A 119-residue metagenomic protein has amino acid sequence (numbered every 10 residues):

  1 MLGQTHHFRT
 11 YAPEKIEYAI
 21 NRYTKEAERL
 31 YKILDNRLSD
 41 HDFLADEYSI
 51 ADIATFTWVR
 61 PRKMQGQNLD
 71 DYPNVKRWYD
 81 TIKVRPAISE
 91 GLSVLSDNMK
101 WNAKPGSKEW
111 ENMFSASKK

Functional and structural regions predicted by a protein language model:
M1-H41, V59, K63-Q65, K100-K104: Conserved C-terminal alpha-helical bundle
L2-H6, F43-D71, K76-T81: GST superfamily/GST-like fold recognition
E14, N21, G66-Q67, E109-E111 (+1 more regions): Short leucine-rich amphipathic alpha-helices used at interfaces
L34, D52, I82-I88: Residue-level signal for nonpolar/aromatic packing positions in well-ordered secondary structure
N36-E47, A87-G91: Surface-exposed helix-capping loop/turn segments at secondary-structure junctions
Q65, V94-L95: Residue-level signal for well-ordered alpha-helical positions
L95-K119: Acidic/histidine-enriched, glycine/proline-rich intrinsically disordered or flexible terminal extensions
